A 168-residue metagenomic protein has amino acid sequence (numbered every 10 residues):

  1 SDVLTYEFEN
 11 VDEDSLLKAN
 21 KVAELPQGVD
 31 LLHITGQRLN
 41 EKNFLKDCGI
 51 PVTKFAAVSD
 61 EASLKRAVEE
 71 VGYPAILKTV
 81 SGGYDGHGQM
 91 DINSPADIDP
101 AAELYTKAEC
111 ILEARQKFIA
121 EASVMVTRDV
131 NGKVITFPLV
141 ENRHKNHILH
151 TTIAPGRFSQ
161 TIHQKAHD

Functional and structural regions predicted by a protein language model:
S1-D2, Y73: Proline-aspartate-enriched helix->loop->beta-strand connector
D2-Q37, G49-S59: A short, GP-enriched loop/loop-strand-helix hinge that lies immediately N-terminal to, or at the N-terminal rim
I34-S123, T127-D168: Active-site nucleotide/adenylate-binding loops and adjacent lid/helix of ATP-dependent enzymes
